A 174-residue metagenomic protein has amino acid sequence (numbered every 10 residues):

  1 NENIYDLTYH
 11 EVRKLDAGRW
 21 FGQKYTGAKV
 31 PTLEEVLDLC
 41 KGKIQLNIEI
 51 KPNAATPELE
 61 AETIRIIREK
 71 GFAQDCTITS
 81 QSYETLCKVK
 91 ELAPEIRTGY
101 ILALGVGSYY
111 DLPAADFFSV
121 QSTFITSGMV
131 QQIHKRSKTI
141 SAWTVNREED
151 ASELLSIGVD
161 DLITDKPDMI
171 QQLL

Functional and structural regions predicted by a protein language model:
N1-G42, K51, I96-Y100: An active-site metal/cofactor-coordinating segment within enzyme catalytic domains
V12, V36, I48, I78 (+6 more regions): Conserved, mostly hydrophobic/aromatic
Q23-T26, G99-L174: C-terminal active-site rim and adjoining tail of enzyme catalytic domains
L33-L37, E60-I64, Y83-C87, S127-V130 (+3 more regions): Generic structural signal for well-ordered alpha-helices, preferentially at hydrophobic/aromatic core positions
I44-P57: Glycine-rich phosphate-binding "P-loop"
Q45, D75-T77, R97, T139: Proline-centered loop/turn at the N-terminus of a beta-strand
T56-E69, T85-T98, L102, Y110-L112: Distinct, well-ordered alpha-helical segments
F72-T77, G158-D160: Short active-site oxyanion
